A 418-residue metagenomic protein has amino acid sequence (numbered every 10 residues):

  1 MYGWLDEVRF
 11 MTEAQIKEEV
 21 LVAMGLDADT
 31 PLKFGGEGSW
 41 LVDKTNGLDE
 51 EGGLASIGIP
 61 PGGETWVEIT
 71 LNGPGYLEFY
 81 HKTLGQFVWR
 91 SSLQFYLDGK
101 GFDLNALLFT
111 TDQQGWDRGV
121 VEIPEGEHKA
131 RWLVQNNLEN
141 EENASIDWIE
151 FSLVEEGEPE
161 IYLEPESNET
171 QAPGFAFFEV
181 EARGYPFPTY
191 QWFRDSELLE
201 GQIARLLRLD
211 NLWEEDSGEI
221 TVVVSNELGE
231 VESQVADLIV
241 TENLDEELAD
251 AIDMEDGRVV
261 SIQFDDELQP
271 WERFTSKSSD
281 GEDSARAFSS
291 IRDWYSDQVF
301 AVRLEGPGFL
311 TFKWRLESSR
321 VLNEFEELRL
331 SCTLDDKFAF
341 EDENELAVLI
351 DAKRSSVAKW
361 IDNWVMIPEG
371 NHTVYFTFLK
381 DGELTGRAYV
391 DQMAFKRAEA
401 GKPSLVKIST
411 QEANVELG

Functional and structural regions predicted by a protein language model:
M1, W132-N140, F376-L384: Short beta-strand-plus-loop segments that form exposed binding edges in beta-rich domains
E19-G53, N243-A287: Extracellular glycan-recognition surfaces and repeat-rich motifs
E51-L71, Q114-G119, E282-G306, A358-W364: Short beta-strands within extracellular/lumenal beta-sheet-rich domains
L77-L93, L138-N140, R315-L328, G382-L384: Extended, low-complexity, turn-rich repeat/linker tracts enriched in Gly/Pro/Ser/Thr and Asp/Glu that occur
L97-E127, L133, F338-G370: Extracellular carbohydrate recognition and processing domains and analogous Trp-centered ligand-binding platforms
L163-S167, I408-E412: Surface-exposed, proline-enriched loop/turn segments that connect beta strands in immunoglobulin-like
G184-Q191: Solvent-exposed loop segments of extracellular immunoglobulin-like
Q191-D210: Surface-exposed, flexible coil segments in extracellular/virion-facing regions
